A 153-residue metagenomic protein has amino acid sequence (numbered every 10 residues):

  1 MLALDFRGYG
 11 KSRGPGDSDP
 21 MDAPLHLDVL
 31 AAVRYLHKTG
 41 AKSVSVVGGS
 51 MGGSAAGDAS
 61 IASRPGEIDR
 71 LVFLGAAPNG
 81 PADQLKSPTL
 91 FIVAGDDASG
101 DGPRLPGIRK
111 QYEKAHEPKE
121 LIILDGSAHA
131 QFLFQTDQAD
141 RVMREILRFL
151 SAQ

Functional and structural regions predicted by a protein language model:
M1-P15: Conserved alpha/beta-hydrolase
S18-T39: Alpha/beta-hydrolase active-site loop
G48-A56: Gly/Ala-rich beta-loop-alpha elbow adjacent to hydrolase catalytic centers
G66-P78: A conserved short beta-strand
L85, F91-V93: Short beta-strand/loop motif that positions the catalytic acidic residue of the alpha/beta-hydrolase fold
A98-G107: Conserved alpha/beta-hydrolase "acid-adjacent" motif
S127-D137: Catalytic histidine-centered segment of alpha/beta-hydrolase-like enzymes
Q135-Q153: Catalytic active-site module of serine/aspartate enzymes centered on a nucleophile-bearing elbow/loop
